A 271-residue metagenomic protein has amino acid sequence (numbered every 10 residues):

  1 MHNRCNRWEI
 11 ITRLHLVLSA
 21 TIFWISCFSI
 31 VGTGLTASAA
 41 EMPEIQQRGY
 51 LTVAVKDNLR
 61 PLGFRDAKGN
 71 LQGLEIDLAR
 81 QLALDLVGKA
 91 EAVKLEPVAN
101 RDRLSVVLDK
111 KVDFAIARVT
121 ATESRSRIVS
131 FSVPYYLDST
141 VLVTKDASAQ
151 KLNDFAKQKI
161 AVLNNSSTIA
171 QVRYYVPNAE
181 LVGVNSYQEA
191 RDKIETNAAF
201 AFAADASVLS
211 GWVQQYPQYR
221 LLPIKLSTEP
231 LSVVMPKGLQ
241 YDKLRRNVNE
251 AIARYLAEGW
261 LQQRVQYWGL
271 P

Functional and structural regions predicted by a protein language model:
G49-L74: Short glycine-rich His-centered loop
V55-L59, E96-R101, K110-T122, K145 (+4 more regions): Beta->alpha turn/N-cap motifs
D57, Y136-D146, A206, S210-A253 (+1 more regions): Periplasmic-binding protein-like
A67-V87: Short, polar/charged alpha-helical segment
R80, L84, G88, A92-D154 (+1 more regions): Acidic, polar ligand-binding/catalytic clefts
A90-A99, V162, A179-S186: Short beta-strand-to-loop elements that line the ligand-binding cleft of bilobed periplasmic-binding protein-like
D102, A117-R127, Q171-Y174, E195-T228: A ligand-binding cleft/hinge motif common to bilobed small-molecule-binding domains
A170-V184, P217, L221-K225, I252-P271: Ligand-binding clefts/hinges and TM-proximal coupling segments of bilobed small-molecule sensing domains
